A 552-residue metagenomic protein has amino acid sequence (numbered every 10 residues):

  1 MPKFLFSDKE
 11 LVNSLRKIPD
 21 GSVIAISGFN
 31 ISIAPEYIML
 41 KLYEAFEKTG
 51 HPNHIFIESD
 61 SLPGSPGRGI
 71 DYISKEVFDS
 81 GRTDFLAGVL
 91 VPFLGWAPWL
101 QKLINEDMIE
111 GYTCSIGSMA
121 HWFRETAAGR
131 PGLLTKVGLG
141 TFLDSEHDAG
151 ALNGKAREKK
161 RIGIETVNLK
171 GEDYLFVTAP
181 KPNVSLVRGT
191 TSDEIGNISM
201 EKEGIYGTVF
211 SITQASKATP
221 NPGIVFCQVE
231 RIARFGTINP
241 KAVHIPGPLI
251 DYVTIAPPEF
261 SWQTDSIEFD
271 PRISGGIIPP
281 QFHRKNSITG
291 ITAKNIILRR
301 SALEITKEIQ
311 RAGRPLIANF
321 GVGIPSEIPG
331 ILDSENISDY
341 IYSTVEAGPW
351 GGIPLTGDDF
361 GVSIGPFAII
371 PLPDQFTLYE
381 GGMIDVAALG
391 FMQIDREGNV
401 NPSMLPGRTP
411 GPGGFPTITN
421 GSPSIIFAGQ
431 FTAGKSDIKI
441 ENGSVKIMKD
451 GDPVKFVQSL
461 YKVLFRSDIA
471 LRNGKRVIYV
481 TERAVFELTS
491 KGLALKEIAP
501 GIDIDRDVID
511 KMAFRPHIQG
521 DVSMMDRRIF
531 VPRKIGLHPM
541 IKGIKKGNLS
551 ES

Functional and structural regions predicted by a protein language model:
M1-G50, F269-I317, E335, I341-Y342: N-terminal glycine-/serine-/threonine-rich phosphate-binding loop
P2-R16, N30-F46, P63-F282, G357-L537: Conserved phosphate- and dinucleotide-binding cores of soluble alpha/beta proteins, encompassing both enzyme active
A25-A34, S59-S61, N319-E327, E346-A347: Glycine-rich beta-strand-to-loop/alpha-helix junction loops that act as flexible
Y43, N53, T289-I291, R299-G313 (+2 more regions): Glycine-rich phosphate/ribose-binding loops and adjacent secondary-structure elements that form binding surfaces
H51-P52, E58, Y112: Helix-coil boundary and N-terminal low-complexity module in membrane systems
I55-I57, V89, V225, A318 (+2 more regions): Hydrophobic/aromatic residues located in beta-strands of well-ordered beta-sheets within soluble catalytic
G536-L549: Long, compositionally biased
